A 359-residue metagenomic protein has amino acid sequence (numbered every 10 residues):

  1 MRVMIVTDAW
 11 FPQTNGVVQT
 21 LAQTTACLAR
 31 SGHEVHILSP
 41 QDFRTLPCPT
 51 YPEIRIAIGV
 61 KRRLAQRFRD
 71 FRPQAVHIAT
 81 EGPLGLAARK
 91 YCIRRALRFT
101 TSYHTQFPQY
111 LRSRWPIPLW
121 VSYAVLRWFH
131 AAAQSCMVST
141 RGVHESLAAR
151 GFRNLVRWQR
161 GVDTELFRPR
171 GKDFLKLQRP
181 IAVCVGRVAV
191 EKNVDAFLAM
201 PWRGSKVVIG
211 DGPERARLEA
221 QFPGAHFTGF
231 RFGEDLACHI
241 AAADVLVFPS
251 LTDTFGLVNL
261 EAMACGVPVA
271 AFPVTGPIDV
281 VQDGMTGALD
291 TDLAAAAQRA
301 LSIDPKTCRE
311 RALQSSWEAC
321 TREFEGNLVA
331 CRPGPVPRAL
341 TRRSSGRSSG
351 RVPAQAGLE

Functional and structural regions predicted by a protein language model:
F68, H130, C238-A243, F324: Short alpha-helical donor nucleotide-sugar binding micro-motif in glycosyltransferases
R98-T100, Q109-W128: Nucleotide-sugar donor phosphate/pyrophosphate-binding loop at the beta->alpha transition of glycosyltransferases
Y123-R170, T228: Donor nucleotide-sugar binding/catalytic pocket of nucleotide-sugar-dependent glycosyltransferases
G171-I209: Conserved donor-binding/catalytic core segment of Leloir-type glycosyltransferases
A216-E234: Nucleotide-activated donor-binding/catalytic signature segment of Leloir-type glycosyltransferases, i.e., the conserved
L251: Aromatic "clamp/platform" in nucleotide-sugar-dependent glycosyltransferases that forms part of the donor/acceptor
P268-A271, V281: Short hydrophobic beta-strand element within catalytic cores of glycosyltransferases and related nucleotide-activated
L301-T341: A charged, aromatic-enriched C-terminal amphipathic alpha-helix characteristic of glycosyltransferases across folds
